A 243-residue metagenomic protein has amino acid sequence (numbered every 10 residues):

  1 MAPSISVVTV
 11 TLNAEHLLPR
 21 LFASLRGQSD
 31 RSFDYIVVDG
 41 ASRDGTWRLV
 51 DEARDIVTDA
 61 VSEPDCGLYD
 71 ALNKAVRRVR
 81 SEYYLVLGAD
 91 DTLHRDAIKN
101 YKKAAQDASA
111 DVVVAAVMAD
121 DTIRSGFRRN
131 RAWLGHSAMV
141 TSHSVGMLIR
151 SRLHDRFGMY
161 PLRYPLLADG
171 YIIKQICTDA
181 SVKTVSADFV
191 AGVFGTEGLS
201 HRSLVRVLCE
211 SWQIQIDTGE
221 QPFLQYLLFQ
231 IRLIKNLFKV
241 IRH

Functional and structural regions predicted by a protein language model:
P3-S6, D34, Y171: Cell-envelope/extracellular polymer assembly enzymes that use nucleotide-activated donors
H16-P19, D44-E52, D96: Acidic helix N-cap motif at the loop->helix transition within catalytic regions of sugar-transfer enzymes
A23-S32: Short, acidic, metal-binding catalytic loop of nucleotide-sugar glycosyltransferases
R31, D39-R48, D90: A conserved acidic beta->alpha catalytic loop
V61-V79: Glycine-rich, basic loop-to-helix element that forms the pyrophosphate-binding segment of sugar-nucleotide handling
Y84: Short aromatic/hydrophobic "clamp" motif used to bind/position activated sugar donors
T92, D96-G126: Conserved donor NDP-sugar-binding/catalytic core segment of glycosyltransferases
F127-E210, I214: Conserved nucleotide-sugar donor-binding catalytic segment
